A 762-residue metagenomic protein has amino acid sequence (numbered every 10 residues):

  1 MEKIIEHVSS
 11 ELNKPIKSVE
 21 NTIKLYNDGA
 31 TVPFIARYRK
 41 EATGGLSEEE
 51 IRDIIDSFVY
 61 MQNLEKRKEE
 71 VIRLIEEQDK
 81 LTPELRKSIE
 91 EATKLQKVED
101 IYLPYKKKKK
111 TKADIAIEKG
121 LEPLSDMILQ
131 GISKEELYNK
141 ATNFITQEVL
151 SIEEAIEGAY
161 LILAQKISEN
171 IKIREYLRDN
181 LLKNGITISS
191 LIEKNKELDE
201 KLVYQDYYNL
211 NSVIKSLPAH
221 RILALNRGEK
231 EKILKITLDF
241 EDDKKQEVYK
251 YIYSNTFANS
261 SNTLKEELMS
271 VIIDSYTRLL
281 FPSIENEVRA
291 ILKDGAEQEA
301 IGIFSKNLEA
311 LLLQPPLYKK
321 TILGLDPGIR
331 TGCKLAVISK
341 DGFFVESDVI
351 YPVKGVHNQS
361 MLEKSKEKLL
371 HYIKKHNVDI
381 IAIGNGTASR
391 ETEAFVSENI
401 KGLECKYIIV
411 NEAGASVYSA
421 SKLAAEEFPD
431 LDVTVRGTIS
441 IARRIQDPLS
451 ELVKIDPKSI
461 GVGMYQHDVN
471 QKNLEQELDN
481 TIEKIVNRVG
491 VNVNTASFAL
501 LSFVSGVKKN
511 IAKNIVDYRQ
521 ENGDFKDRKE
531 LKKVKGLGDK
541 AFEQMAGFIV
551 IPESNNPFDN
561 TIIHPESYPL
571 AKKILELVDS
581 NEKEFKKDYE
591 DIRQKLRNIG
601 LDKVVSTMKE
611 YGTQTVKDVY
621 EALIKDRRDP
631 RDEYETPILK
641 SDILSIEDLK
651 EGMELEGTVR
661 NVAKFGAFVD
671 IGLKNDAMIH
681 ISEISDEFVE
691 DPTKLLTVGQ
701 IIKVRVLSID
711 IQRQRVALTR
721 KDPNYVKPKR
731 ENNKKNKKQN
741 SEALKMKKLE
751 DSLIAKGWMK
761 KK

Functional and structural regions predicted by a protein language model:
M1-E20, N27: Generic start-of-chain signal for non-secretory N-termini
I4, N63-K80, E90, V417 (+6 more regions): Long, highly charged, low-complexity intrinsically disordered interaction regions that mediate electrostatic DNA/RNA
K24-N27, P104, I115-E118, A224-G228 (+16 more regions): Replace "in large, NTP-powered and nucleic-acid-processing enzymes" with "in large, NTP-powered factors and other
E50-D53, L64-G324, G328-D430, T438: Duplex nucleic acid-engaging cores and interfaces of nucleic-acid transaction enzymes
S88, Y102, G228-E241, N259-L280 (+3 more regions): Structured, non-catalytic alpha/beta "coupling" segments that mediate domain-domain communication and provide generic
D179-I186, L325-I329, G386-E391, V410-V417 (+5 more regions): A glycine-rich phosphate-binding loop feature that marks nucleotide/adenosyl-phosphate handling sites
I551-N555, D559-K762: Single-stranded RNA-binding regions, centering on S1/OB-family and related RNA-binding modules
